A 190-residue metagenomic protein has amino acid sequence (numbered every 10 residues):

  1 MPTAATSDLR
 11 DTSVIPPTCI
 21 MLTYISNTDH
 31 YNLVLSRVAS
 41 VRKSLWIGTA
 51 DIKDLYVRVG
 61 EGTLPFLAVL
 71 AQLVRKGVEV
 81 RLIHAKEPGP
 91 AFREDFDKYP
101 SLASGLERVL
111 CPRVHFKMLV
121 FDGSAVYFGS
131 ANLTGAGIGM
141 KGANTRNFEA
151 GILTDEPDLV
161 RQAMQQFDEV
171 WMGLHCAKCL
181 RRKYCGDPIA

Functional and structural regions predicted by a protein language model:
P2-L82: PLD-like (HKD) phosphodiesterase/transphosphatidyltransferase domain
A4-S7, A125-A190: Signature of lipid phosphatidyltransferase scaffolds
Y31, V109-R113, T145: Short solvent-exposed loop/turn micro-motifs enriched in small/polar/acidic residues
D51, H84-G89, V114, P157-D158: Short beta-alpha junction loops
D54-Y56, G89-F92: Short, solvent-exposed loop/turn segments at secondary-structure junctions
I83-A85, C111, F121, F128-G129 (+1 more regions): Generic beta-sheet signal
F96-P112: Structural recognition of alpha->loop->beta junctions
K117-V120, A150-I152: Short beta-strand scaffold segments in enzyme catalytic cores
